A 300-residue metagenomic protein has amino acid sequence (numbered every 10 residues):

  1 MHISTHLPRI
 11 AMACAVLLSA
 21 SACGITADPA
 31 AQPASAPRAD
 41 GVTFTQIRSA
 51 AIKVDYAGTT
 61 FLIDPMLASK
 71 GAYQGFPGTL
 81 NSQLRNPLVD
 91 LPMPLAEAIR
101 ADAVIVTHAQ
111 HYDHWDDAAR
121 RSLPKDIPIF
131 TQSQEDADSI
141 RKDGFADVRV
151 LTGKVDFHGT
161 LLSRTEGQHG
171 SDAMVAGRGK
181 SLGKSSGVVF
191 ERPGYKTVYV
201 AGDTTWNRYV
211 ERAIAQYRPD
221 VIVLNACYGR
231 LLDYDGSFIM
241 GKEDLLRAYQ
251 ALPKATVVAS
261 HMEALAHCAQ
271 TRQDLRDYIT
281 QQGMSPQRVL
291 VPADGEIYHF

Functional and structural regions predicted by a protein language model:
H2-A11: Bacterial N-terminal signal peptides that target proteins for export
S21-A22: C-terminal motif of bacterial Sec signal peptides marking the signal peptidase cleavage site
D28-D40, I47, T131-Y195, Y278-F300: Metallo-beta-lactamase
P37-P94, S181-G202: Conserved beta-strand hairpin/beta-sheet module of binuclear metal-dependent hydrolase folds, prominently
T59-V106, D117-R120, D172-V175, W206-Q216: Pre-active-site segment of Zn-dependent metallo-hydrolases
I63-D64, R100-Q110, F130-S133, V198-T204 (+3 more regions): Active-site neighborhood of phospho(di)ester-bond hydrolases with catalytic His/Asp-centered motifs
A72, P92-K154, S171: Active-site HxH/HxHxD metal-binding segment of metal-dependent hydrolases
P87, T205-A293: Cap/insert and terminal regions of metallo-dependent hydrolase folds
